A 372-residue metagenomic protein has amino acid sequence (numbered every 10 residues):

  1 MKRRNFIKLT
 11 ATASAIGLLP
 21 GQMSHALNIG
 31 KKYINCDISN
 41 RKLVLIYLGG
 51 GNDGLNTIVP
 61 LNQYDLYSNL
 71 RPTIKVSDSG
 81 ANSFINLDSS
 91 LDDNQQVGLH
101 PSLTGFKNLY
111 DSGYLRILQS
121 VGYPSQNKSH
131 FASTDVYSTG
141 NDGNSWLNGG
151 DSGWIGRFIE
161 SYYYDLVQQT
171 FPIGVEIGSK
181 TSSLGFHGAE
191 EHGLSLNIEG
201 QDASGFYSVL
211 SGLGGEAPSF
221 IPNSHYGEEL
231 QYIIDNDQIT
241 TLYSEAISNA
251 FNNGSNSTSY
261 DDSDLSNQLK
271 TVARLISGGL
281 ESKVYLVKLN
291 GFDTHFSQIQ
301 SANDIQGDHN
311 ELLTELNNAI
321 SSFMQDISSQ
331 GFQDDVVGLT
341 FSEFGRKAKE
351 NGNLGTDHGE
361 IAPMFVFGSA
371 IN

Functional and structural regions predicted by a protein language model:
M1-N318, S322-S329, K349, P363-N372: Feature for exported/extracytoplasmic and membrane-associated proteins, marking the mature portion
D65-Y67, G355-H358: Short, surface-exposed loop/turn microsegments at beta-strand edges and helix-strand junctions
V175-E176, L286, D334-S342: Beta-strand segments within the central parallel beta-sheet cores of soluble alpha/beta enzyme folds
D326-F332, L339-D357, F365: Hydrophobic alpha-helical bundle architecture
